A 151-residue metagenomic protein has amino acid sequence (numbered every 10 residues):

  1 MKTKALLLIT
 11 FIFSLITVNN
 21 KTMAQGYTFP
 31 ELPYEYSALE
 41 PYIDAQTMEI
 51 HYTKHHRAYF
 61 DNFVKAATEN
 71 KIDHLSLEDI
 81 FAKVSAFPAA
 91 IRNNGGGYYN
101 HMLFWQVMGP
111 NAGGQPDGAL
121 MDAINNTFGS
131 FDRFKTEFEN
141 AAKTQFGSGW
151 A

Functional and structural regions predicted by a protein language model:
M1-Q25: Bacterial Sec-dependent N-terminal signal peptides
T22-A151: Feature for soluble, non-membrane regions of globular proteins
